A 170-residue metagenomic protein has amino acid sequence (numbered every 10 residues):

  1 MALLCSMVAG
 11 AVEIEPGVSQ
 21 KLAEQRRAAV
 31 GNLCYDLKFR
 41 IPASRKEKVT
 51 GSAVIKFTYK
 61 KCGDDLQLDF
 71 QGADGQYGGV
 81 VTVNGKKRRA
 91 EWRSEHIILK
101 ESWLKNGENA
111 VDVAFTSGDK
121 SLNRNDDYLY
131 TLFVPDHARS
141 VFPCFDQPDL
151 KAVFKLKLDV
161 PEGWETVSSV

Functional and structural regions predicted by a protein language model:
L3, G10-G51, R124-N125, D146-P148: N-terminal, polar/Ser/Thr-rich
L33, Y77, R93, A138 (+1 more regions): Residues that flank catalytic or metal-binding motifs in active/ligand-binding sites
F39-R40, I55, L99-W103, V141-F145: Beta-strand-rich interaction surfaces with strong enrichment in secreted/lumenal proteins
V49-F57, V113: Short, well-ordered beta-strand segments enriched in hydrophobic/aromatic residues
V54-D74, D146, A152-P161: Surface-exposed beta-strand/loop patches in extracellular or lumenal glycoproteins
K61-C62, S102-E108, P161-G163: A short, structured loop/turn motif at beta-sheet edges
Q71-L129: A surface-exposed beta-strand-loop module
D112-V170: Extended, low-hydrophobicity, Ser/Thr/Pro/Gly-biased non-transmembrane segments
